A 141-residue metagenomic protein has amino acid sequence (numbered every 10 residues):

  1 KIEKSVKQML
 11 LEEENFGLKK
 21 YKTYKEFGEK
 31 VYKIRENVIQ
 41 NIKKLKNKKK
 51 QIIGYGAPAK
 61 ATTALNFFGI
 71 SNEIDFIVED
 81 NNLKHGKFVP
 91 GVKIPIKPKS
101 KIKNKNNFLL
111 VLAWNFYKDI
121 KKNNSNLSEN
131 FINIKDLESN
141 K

Functional and structural regions predicted by a protein language model:
K1-K30: Flexible, glycine-/basic-rich loop-and-beta segments that form/coincide with the SAM-dependent methyltransferase
K30-K48: A short, well-structured juxtamembrane/interface segment
L45, K49-N66: Glycine-rich adenosine-cofactor-binding loop
T63, D80-K84, N123, D136: Conserved SAM-binding loop
T63-D75: Substrate-recognition/cap helix-loop segment adjacent to the acidic, metal-dependent catalytic center of Asp-based
D75-D80, I132: Short internal beta-strands
N82-F88, S100: Conserved nucleotide-cofactor-binding alpha/beta core module
V92-K141: Phosphate-bearing ligand-interacting subdomains that bind or position ATP/ADP/UDP/GDP/NAD(P) or nucleotide-linked
